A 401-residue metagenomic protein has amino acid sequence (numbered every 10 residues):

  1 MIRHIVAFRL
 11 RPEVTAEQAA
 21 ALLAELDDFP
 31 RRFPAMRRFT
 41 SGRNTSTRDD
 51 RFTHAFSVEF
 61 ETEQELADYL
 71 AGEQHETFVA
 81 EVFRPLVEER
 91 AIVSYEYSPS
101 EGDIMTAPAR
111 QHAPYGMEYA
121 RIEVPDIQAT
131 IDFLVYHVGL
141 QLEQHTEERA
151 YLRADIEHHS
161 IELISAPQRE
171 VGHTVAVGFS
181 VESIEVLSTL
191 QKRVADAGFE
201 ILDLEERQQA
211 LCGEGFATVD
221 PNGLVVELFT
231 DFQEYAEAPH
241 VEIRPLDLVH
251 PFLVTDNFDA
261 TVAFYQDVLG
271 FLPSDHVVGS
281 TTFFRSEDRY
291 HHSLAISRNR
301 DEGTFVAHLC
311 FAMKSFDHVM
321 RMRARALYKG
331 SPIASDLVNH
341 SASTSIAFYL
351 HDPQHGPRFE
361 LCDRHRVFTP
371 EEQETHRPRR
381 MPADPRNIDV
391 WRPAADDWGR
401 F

Functional and structural regions predicted by a protein language model:
M1-T53, E61-A71, S94-M105: Short S/T/G/P-rich N-terminal loop/turn motif that feeds into the first structured element of a domain
I2-A7, M105-Q128, T174-F179, D231-D259 (+3 more regions): N-terminal beta-strand motif that seeds the catalytic metal site of vicinal oxygen chelate
A20, H112, R121-H159, Q209 (+1 more regions): Core segments of cupin and vicinal oxygen chelate
F29-R38, P85-L86, A197-F199, K329-P332: Short secondary-structure junctions
F39, L140-H173, L224-F232, H276-V306 (+3 more regions): Conserved short beta-strand elements that form part of the metal-binding/catalytic scaffold of enzyme active sites
I92-S94, D103-R110, A195-R244, T282-R285 (+2 more regions): Vicinal oxygen chelate
G116-P125, Q168-V194, E214-V219, D247-D256 (+2 more regions): Vicinal oxygen chelate
T130-V135, V194, G223, T261 (+4 more regions): Conserved active-site tyrosine of GNAT-family acetyltransferases
